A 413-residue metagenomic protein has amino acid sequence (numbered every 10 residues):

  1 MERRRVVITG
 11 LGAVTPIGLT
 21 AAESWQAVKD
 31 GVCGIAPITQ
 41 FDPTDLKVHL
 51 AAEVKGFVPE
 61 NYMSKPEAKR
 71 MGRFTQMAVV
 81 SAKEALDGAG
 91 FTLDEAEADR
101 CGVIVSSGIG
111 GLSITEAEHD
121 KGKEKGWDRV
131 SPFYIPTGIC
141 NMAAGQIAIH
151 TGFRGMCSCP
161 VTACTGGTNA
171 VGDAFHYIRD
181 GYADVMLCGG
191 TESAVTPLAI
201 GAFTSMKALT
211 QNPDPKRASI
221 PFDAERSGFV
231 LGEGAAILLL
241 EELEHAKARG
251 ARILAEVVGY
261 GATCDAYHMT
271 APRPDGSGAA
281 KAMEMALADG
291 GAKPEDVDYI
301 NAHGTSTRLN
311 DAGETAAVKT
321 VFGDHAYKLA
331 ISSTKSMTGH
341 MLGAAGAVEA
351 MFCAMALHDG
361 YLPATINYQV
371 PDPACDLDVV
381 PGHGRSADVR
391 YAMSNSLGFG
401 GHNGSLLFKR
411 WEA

Functional and structural regions predicted by a protein language model:
M1-E67, A89, E244-E256, M351-T365 (+1 more regions): ACP-dependent fatty acid/polyketide chain-elongation machinery
R5-T9, V32-A36, D214-G290, Y299 (+1 more regions): Condensing-enzyme catalytic core mediating Claisen C-C bond formation in acyl metabolism
I8, S24, K29-T162, T191-I200 (+1 more regions): Conserved beta-ketoacyl condensing-enzyme motif
A22-A27, S113-W127, Y177-D180, I200-P213 (+3 more regions): A glycine- and small-aliphatic-rich helix-loop capping segment at beta-alpha/alpha-beta transitions that lines
A78-F91, C140-A143, A148-E192, V230-A251 (+2 more regions): Active-site-proximal alpha-helical scaffold in enzymes
A85-E97, A246-R252, M283-Y299, V321-H325: Phosphate/pyrophosphate-binding loops at sites that engage ATP/ADP/AMP, CoA/4′-phosphopantetheine, polyphosphate
E124-S131, G172, H176, E192-A248 (+3 more regions): Glycine-/small-residue-rich "gating" segment that lines the acyl/pantetheine channel and substrate pocket
Y267-G276, T305-F322, Y327, M341-V348 (+1 more regions): Short glycine/threonine-rich loop-to-helix capping motif typified by GTGT followed within a few residues by an Asp-Pro
